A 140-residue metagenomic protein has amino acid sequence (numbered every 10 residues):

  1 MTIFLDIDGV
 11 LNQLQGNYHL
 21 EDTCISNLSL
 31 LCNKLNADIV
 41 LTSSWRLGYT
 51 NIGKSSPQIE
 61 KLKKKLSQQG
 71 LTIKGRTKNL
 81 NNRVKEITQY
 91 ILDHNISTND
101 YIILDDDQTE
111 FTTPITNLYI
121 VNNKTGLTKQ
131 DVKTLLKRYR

Functional and structural regions predicted by a protein language model:
M1-I3, D100-Y101: The start of beta-strands in P-loop NTPase/AAA+ ATPase cores
T2-N81: Alpha-helical substrate-recognition element adjacent to the catalytic core
E60-R140: C-terminal cap/substrate-recognition subdomain and adjoining C-terminal extension of metal-dependent phosphatase-like
